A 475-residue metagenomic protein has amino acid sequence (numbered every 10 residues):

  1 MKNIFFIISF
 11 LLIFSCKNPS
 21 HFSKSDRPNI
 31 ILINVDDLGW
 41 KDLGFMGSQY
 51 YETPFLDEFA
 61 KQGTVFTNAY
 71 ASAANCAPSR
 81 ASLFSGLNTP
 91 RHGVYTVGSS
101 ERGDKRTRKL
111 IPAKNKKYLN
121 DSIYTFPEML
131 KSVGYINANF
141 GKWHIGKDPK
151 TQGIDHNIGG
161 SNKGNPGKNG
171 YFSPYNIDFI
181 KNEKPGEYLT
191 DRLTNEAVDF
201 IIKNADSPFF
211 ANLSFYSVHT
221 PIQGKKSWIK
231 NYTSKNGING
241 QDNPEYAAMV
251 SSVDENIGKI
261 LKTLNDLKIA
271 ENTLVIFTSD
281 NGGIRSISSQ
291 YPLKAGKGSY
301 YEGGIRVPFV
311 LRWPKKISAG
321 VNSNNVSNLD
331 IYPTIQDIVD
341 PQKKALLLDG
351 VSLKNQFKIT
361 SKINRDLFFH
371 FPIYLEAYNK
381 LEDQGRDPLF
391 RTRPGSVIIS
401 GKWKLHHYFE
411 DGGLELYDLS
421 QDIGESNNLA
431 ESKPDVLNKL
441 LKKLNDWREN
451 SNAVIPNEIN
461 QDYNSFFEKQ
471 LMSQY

Functional and structural regions predicted by a protein language model:
K17-P28, V35, G39-W40, V65 (+5 more regions): Long, internal low-complexity/basic segments
P19, G283-S288, A295-Y300, I317 (+2 more regions): C-terminal cap/loop subdomain of S1 sulfatases and analogous C-terminal strand-loop tails that border
R27-G39, E58-F59, L83-S85, L130 (+9 more regions): Beta-strand elements within well-structured catalytic alpha/beta cores of enzymes that handle phosphate/sulfate esters
I30, D36, L130, K142 (+5 more regions): A short aromatic-rich beta-strand->coil structural motif
S48-R80, G86-R91, I136-A138, N157 (+1 more regions): Short, structured active-site-proximal loop/turn typified by the sulfatase FGly-forming signature C/S-X-P-X-R
F84, N165-D178, G258-D266, P292-L347 (+1 more regions): Substrate-binding rim/cap in mid-to-C-terminal beta-strand-loop elements of soluble/periplasmic
T96-I136, W143-A211, F215-S227, T233-I238 (+2 more regions): Formylglycine-dependent
K150-G153, G160, I222-G224, K262-K316 (+2 more regions): Histidine-centered active-site microenvironments of extracellular/periplasmic hydrolases and transferases
